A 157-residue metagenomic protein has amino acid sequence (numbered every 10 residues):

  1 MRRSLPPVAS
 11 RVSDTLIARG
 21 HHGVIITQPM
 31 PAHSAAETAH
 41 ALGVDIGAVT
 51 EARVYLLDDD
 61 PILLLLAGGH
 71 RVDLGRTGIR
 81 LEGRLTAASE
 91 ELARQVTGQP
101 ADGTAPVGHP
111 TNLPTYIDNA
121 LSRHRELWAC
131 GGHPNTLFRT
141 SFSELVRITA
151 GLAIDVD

Functional and structural regions predicted by a protein language model:
M1-D157: Extended, low-hydrophobicity, polar/charged segments
